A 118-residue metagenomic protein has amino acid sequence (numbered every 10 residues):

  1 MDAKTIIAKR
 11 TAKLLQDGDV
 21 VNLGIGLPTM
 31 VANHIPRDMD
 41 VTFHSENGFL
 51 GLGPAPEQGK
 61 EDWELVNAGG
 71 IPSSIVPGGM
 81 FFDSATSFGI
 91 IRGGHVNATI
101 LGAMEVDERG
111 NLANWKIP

Functional and structural regions predicted by a protein language model:
M1-P77: N-terminal active-site beta-alpha-beta segment that forms phosphate/nucleotide-binding and substrate-recognition loops
D2-I6, E57-P118: Conserved phosphate- and dinucleotide-binding cores of soluble alpha/beta proteins, encompassing both enzyme active
